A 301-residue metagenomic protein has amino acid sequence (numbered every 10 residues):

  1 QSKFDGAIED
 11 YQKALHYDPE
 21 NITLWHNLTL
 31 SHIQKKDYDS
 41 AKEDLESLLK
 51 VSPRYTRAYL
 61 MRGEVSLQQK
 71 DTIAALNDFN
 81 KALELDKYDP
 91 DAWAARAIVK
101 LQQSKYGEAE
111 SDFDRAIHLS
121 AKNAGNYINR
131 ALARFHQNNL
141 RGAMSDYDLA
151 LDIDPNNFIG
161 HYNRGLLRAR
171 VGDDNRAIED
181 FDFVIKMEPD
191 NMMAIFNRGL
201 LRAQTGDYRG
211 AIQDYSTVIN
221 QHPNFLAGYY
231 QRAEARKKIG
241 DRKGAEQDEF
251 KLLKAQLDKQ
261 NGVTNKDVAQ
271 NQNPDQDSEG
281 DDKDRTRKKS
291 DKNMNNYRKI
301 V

Functional and structural regions predicted by a protein language model:
Q1, Q34, M61, Q68-Q69 (+7 more regions): Register position in tetratricopeptide repeats
I22-T23, T56-R57, P90-D91, A124-G125 (+4 more regions): Helix-start (N-cap) detector for alpha-helical repeat units in TPR-like alpha-solenoids, especially tetratricopeptide
M193, N197, A203-Q204, R209 (+2 more regions): Eukaryotic alpha-helical solenoid repeat scaffolds
